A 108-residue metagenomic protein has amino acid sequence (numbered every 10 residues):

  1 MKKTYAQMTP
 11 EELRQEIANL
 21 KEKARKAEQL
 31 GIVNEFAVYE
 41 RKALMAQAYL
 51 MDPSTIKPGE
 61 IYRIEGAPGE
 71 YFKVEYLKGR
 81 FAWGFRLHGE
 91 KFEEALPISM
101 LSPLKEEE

Functional and structural regions predicted by a protein language model:
M1-T4: N-terminal leader/propeptide segments of preproteins
A6-K21: Short amphipathic alpha-helical heptad-repeat segments
A18-E60: Mixed-charge, Lys/Arg-rich low-complexity intrinsically disordered regions
S54-E108: Domain-scale macromolecular recognition modules
